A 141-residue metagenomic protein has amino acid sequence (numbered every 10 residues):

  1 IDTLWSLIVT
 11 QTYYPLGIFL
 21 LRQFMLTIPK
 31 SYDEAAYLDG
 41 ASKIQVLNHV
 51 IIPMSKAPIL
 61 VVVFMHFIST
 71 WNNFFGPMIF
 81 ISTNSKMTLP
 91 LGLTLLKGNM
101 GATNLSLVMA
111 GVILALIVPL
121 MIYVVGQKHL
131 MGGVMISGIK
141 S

Functional and structural regions predicted by a protein language model:
D2-R22, L26, Q45, H49-N72 (+1 more regions): Faces of alpha-helical transmembrane segments in polytopic inner-membrane proteins
T10, D33-E34, L38: Short alpha-helical segment that forms part of, or immediately flanks, the ligand-binding pocket in carbohydrate-active
P15, T70-L120: Interhelical loop and adjacent transmembrane-helix boundary motif in polytopic membrane transport permeases
L21, A35-A36, L93, L130 (+1 more regions): Hydrophobic alpha-helical segments that mediate membrane insertion or helix-helix packing
Q23, I79-I81, V124-G126: Helix-loop junctions at the membrane-solvent interface of multi-pass transporters, primarily the C-terminal
S31-Y32, A41-Q45, K128-S141: Short cytosolic juxtamembrane segments of multi-pass membrane proteins
D39-G40, P53: Glycine/proline-centered hinge or cleavage motifs at structural transition points of membrane proteins
